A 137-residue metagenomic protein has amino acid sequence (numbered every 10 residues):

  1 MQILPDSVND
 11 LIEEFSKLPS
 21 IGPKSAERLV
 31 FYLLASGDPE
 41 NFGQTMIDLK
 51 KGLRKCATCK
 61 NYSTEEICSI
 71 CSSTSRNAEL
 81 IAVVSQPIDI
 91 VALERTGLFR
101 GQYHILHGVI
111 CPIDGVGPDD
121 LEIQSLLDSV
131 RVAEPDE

Functional and structural regions predicted by a protein language model:
Q2-V8, K17, S25-I81, Q86-I90: Cys/His-rich Zn2+-binding cysteine-cluster or related metal-binding knuckle/ribbon modules and their
L11: P-loop NTP-binding/switch modules centered on Walker-like glycine-rich loops
A26, S73-E137: Extended interfacial segments that mediate partner engagement and assembly in macromolecular machines
